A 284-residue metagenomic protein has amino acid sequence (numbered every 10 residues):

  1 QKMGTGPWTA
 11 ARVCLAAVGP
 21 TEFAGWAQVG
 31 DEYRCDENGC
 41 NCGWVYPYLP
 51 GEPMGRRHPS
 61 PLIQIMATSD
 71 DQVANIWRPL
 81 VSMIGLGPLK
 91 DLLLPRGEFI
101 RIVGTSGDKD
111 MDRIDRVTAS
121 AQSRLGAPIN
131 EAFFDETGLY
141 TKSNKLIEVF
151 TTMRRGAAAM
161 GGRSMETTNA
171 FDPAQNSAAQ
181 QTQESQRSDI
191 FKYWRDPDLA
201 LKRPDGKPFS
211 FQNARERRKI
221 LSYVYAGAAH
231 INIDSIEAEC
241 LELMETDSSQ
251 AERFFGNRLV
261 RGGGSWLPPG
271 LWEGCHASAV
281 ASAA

Functional and structural regions predicted by a protein language model:
Q1-A284: Phosphate/NTP-binding elements of NTP-utilizing enzymes
